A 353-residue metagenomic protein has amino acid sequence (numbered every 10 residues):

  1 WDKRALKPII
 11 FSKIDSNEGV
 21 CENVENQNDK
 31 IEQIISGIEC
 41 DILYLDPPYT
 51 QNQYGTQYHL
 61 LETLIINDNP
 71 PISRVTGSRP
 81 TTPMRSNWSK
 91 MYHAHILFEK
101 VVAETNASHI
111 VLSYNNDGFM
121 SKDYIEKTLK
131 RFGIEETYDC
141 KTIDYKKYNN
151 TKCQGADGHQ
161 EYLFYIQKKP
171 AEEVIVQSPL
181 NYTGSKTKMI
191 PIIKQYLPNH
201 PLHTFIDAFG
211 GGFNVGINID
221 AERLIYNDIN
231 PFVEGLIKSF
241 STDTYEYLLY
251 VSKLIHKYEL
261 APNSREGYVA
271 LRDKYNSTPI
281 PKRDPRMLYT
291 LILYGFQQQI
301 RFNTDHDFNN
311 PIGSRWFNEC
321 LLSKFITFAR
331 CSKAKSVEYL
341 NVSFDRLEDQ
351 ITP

Functional and structural regions predicted by a protein language model:
W1-Y58, D68-T81, V174-L180, G184-M189 (+2 more regions): SAM-dependent nucleic-acid methyltransferase catalytic core
G37-E39, Q53-L60, S121-I125, K152 (+3 more regions): A short acidic (Asp/Glu
D41-I42, H109, T204, I225: Structural motif
N52-T56, L61-I65, I190, Y196 (+1 more regions): Conserved S-adenosyl-L-methionine
T63-V101: Glycine-rich S-adenosyl-L-methionine
N87-I134, T142-I143, N341: Conserved Class I SAM-dependent methyltransferase catalytic core
K90, S113, K122, D139-I143 (+4 more regions): Accessory substrate-recognition/RNA-binding modules or partner subunits associated with SAM-dependent
K122-E126, F132-P170: Class I S-adenosyl-L-methionine
